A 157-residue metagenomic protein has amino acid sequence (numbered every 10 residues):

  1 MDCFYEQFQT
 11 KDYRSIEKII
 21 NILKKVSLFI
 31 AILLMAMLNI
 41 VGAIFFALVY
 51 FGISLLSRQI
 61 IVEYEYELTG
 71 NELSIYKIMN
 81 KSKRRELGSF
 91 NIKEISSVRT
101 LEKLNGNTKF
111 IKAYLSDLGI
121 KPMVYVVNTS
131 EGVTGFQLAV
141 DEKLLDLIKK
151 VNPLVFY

Functional and structural regions predicted by a protein language model:
M1-F29: N-terminal membrane-targeting/pre-transmembrane regions
S15, V49-E72: Transmembrane-cytosolic junction motif
L34-I44: Transmembrane helix interruption/hinge and helix-loop junction motifs
I61-E63, R84-L87, V133-G135: Short, mixed charged/polar active-site loops that provide acid/base catalysis or chelate metal/phosphate cofactors
T69-L87: Membrane-cytosol interface motif
L87-G106: Structured surface patches comprising rigid loops and adjacent beta-strands/short helices at the edges of well-ordered
L101-S116, K121: Cytosolic, membrane-proximal regulatory domains of ion/volume homeostasis and mechanosensation machinery
G119-Y157: A membrane-cytosol interface segment of integral membrane proteins
